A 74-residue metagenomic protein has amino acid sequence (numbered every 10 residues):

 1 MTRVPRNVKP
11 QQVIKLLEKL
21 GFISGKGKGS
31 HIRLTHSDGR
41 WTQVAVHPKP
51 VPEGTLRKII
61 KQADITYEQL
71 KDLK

Functional and structural regions predicted by a protein language model:
M1-K74: Basic nucleic-acid-binding interfaces
